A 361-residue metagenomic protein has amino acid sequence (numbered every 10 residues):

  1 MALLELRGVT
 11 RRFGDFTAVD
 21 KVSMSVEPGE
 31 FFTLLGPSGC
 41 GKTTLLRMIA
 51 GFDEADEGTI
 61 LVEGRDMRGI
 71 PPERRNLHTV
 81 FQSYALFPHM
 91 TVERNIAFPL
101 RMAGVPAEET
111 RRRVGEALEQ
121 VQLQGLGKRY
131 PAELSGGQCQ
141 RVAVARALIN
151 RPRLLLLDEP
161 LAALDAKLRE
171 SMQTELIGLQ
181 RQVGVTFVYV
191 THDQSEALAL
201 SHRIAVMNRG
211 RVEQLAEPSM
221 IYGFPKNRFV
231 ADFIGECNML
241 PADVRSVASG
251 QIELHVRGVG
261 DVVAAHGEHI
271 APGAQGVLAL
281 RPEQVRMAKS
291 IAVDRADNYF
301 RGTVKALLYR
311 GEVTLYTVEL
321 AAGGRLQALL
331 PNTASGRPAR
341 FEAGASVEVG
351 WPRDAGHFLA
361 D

Functional and structural regions predicted by a protein language model:
F31, I70-D232: ABC ATPase nucleotide-binding domains
L35-P37: The feature captures the beta-strand-to-loop junction immediately N-terminal to the Walker
A50: Helix-to-loop junction immediately C-terminal to a conserved catalytic motif
D56-T59, E109, R209, P241: Conserved coupling/switch loops of ABC nucleotide-binding domains, chiefly the family-specific signature
G58-D66: Conserved ABC transporter NBD signature motif
C237, S246-D361: Non-catalytic connector elements of ABC transporters
